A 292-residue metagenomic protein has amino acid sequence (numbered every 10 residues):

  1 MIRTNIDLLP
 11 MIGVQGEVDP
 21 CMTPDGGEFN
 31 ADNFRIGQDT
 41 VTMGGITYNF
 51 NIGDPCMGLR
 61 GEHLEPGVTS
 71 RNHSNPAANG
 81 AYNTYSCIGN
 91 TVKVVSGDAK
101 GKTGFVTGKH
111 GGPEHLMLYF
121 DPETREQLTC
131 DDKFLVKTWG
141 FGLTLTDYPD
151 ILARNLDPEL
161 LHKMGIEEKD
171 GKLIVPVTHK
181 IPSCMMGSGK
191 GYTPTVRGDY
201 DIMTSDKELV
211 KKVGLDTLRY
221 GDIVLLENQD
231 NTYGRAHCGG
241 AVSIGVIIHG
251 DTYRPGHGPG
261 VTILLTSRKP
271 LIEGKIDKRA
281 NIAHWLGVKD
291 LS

Functional and structural regions predicted by a protein language model:
M1-T4, I223: Terminal interaction modules at protein C-ends
L9-S292: Conserved mixed alpha/beta catalytic, RNA-binding, or beta-rich assembly cores of soluble enzyme, regulatory
